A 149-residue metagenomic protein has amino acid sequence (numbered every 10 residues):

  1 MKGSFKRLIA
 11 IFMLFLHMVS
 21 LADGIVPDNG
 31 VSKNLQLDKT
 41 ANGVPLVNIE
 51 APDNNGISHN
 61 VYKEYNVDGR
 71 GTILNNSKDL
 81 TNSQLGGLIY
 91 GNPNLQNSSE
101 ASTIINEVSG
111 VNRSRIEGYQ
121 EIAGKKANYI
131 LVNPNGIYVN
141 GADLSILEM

Functional and structural regions predicted by a protein language model:
M1-I9: Bacterial N-terminal signal peptides that target proteins for export
I9-S20: Bacterial N-terminal signal peptides
L21-M149: Solvent-exposed adhesion/ligand-recognition segments of exported proteins
